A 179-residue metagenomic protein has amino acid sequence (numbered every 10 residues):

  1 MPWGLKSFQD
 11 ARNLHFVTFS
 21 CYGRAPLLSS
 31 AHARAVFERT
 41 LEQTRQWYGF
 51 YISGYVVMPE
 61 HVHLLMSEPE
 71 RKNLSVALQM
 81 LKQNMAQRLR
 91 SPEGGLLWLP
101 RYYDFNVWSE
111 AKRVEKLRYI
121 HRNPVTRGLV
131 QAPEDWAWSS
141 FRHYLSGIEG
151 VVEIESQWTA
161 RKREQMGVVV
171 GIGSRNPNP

Functional and structural regions predicted by a protein language model:
M1-P179: Short catalytic/metal-binding and nucleic-acid-binding patches
